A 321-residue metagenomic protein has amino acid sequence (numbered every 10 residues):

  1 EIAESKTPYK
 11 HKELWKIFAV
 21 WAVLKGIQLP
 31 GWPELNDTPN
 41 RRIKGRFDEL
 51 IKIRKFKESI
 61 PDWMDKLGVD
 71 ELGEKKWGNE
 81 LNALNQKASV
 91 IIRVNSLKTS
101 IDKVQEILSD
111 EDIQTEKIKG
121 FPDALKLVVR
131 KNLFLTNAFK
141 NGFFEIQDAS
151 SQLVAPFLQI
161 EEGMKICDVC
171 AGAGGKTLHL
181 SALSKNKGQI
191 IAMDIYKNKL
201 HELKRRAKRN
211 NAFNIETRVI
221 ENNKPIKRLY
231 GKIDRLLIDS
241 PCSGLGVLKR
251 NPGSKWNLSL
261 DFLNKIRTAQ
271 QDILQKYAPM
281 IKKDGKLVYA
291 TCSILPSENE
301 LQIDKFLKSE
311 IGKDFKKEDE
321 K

Functional and structural regions predicted by a protein language model:
E1-F134, K232: Class I Rossmann-like S-adenosyl-L-methionine
D102-K321: Rossmann-like S-adenosyl-L-methionine
